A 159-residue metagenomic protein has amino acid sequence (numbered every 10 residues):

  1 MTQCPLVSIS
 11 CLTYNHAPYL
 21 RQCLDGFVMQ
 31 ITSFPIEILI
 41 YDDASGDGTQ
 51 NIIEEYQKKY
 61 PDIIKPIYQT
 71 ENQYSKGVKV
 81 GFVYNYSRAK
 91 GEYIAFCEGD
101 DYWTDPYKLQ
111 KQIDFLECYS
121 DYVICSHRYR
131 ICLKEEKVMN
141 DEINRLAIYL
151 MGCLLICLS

Functional and structural regions predicted by a protein language model:
M1-S159: Nucleotide-sugar donor-binding/catalytic module of glycosyltransferases that assemble extracellular/cell-envelope
